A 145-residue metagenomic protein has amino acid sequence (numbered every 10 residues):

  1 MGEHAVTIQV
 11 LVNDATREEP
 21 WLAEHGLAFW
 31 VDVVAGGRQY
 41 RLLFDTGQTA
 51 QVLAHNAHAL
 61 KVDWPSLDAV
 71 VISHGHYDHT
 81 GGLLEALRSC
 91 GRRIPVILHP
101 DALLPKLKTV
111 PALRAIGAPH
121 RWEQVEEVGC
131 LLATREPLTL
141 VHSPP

Functional and structural regions predicted by a protein language model:
G2-H4, Y77, P100-D101: Pepsin/retropepsin-fold aspartyl endopeptidases
E3-V6, G37-R41, T139-P145: Beta-strand-turn-beta hairpins that frame and shape the catalytic cleft of phosphate-ester-processing enzymes
H4, E24-L27, T134, V141-S143: Short, basic and Ser/Thr-rich N-terminal targeting/leader segments
Q9-L60: Conserved beta-strand hairpin/beta-sheet module of binuclear metal-dependent hydrolase folds, prominently
A23-H25, H58-A59, E85-L87, P111-L113: Short, glycine/charged-enriched secondary-structure capping and boundary segments
Q51-L98: Active-site metal-binding motif and surrounding structural segment of the metallo-beta-lactamase
A102-P145: Metallo-beta-lactamase
